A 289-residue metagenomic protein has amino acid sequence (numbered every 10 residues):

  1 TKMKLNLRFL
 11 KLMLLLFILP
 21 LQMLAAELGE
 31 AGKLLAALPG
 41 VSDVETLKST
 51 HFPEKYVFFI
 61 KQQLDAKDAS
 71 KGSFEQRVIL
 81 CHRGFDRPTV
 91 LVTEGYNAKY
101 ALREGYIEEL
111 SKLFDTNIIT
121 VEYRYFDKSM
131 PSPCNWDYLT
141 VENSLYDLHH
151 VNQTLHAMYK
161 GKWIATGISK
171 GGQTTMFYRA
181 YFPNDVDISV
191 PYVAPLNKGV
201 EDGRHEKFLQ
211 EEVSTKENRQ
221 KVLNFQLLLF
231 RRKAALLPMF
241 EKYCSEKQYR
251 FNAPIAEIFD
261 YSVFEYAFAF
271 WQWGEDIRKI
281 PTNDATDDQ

Functional and structural regions predicted by a protein language model:
T1-G29, Q210-K221: Bacterial Sec-dependent N-terminal signal peptides
A25-T116: Catalytic-loop region of hydrolases
N97, R124-D127, L196: Alpha/beta-hydrolase active-site loop signature
S111-K128: Conserved alpha/beta-hydrolase
Y138-H156: Alpha/beta-hydrolase active-site loop
Y159-S169: Alpha/beta-hydrolase fold nucleophile elbow
G167-F177: Glycine-rich nucleophile elbow surrounding the catalytic serine of serine-hydrolase chemistry
F177-Q289: Alpha/beta-hydrolase
